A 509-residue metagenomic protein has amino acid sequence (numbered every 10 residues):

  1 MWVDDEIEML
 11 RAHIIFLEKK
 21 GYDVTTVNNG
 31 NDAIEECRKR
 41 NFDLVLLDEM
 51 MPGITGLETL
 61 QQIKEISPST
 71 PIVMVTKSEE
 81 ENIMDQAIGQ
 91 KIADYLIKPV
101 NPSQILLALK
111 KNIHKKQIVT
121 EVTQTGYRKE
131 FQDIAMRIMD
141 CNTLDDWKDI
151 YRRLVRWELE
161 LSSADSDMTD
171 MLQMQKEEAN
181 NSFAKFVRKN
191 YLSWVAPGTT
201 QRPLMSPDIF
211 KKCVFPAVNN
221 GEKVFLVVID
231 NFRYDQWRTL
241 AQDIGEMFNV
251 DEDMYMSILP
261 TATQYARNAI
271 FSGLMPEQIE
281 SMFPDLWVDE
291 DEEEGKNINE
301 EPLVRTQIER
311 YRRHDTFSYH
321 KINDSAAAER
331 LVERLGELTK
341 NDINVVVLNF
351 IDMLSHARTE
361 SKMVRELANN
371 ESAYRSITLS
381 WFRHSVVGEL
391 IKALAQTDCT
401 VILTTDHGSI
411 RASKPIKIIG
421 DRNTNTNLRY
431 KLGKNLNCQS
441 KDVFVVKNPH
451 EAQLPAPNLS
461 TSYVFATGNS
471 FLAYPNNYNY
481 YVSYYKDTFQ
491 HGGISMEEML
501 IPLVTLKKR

Functional and structural regions predicted by a protein language model:
E6, I15-F16, M50, D85 (+4 more regions): Feature captures the catalytic ectodomains and active-site-proximal regions of enzymes that hydrolyze or transfer
I7-T25: Two-component/phosphorelay signaling modules centered on CheY-like receiver
N28-D32, T55-E58: Acidic catalytic/metal-coordinating carboxylates
E35, L57-P68: Short amphipathic alpha-helix used as the core "switch/output" element in two-component signaling
N41-L46: Active-site beta3 strand of CheY-like receiver
E58, E79-D94: Alpha4 helix (beta4-alpha4-beta5 surface) of REC/receiver domains from two-component response regulators
K98: A Lys-centered signature of the CheY-like receiver
